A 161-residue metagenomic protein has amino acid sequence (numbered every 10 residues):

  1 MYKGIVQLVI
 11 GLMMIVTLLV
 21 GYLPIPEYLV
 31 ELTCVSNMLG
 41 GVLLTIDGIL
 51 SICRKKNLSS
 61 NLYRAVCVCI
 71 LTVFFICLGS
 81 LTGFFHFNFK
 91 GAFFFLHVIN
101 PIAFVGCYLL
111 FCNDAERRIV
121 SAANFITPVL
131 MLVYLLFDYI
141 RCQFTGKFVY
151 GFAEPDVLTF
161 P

Functional and structural regions predicted by a protein language model:
M1-I10: N-terminal membrane topogenic signal
I10, S36-I49, I99-F111: Hydrophobic cores of alpha-helical transmembrane segments in multi-pass inner/ER membrane proteins, independent
G11-L18, Y63-G79: Small-polar-interrupted transmembrane alpha-helices in polytopic inner-membrane proteins
L18-P26, C53, C77-F87, I140-F144: Juxtamembrane "helix-exit" motif on the non-cytosolic side of transmembrane helices
E27-C34, S59, F85-H97, R118-A123 (+1 more regions): Non-cytosolic membrane-interface motifs at loop->transmembrane helix junctions
I46-R54, V73-F87, G106-N113: Membrane-helix exit/interface motif
I52-L62, C112-A122: Membrane-interface helix-boundary motifs at transmembrane edges
F144-P161: Membrane-interface transmembrane-helix boundary segments in multi-pass integral membrane proteins
